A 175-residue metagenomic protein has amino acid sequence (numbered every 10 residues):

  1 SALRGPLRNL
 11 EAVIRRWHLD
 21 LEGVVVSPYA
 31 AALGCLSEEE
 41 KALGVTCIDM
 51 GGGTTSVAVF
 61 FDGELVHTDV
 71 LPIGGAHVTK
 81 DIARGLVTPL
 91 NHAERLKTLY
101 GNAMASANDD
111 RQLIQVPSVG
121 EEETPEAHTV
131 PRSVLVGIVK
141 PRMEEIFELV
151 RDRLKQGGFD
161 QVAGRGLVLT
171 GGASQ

Functional and structural regions predicted by a protein language model:
S1-C47, E64, L86-V136, G157-G166: Nucleotide/phosphate-binding catalytic cleft detector across ATP-hydrolyzing and phosphate-transferring enzymes
I14, D49, I82, V150 (+1 more regions): Residue-level signature of catalytic and energy-coupling elements of molecular machines, predominantly ATP/GTP-dependent
A30, G75, A173-Q175: Conserved nucleotide-binding/hydrolysis micro-motifs of P-loop NTPases
L43-G85: Glycine-rich phosphate-binding loop of actin/hexokinase-like ATP-binding domains
T54-S56, V66-H67, E144, Q156-G157 (+1 more regions): Short beta-strands and strand-coil junctions in structured, solvent-facing domains, enriched
K80, S133, G137, P141-E148 (+2 more regions): Feature representing long, continuous alpha-helical segments
R165-S174: Glycine-rich beta-strand-to-loop/alpha-helix junction loops that act as flexible
